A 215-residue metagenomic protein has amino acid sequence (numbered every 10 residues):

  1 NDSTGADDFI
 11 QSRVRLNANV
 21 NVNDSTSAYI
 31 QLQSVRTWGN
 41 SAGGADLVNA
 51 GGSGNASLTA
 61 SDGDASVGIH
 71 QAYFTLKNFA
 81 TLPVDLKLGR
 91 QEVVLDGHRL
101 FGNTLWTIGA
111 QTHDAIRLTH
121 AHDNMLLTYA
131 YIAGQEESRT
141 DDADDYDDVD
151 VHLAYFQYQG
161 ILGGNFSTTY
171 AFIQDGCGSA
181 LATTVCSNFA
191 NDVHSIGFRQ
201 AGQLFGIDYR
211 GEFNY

Functional and structural regions predicted by a protein language model:
N1, R36-A42, V94-R99, Q135-R139 (+1 more regions): Gram-negative outer-membrane beta-barrel proteins
N1-V93, G102, D114-H122, L126-L127 (+1 more regions): Beta-barrel outer-membrane channel/assembly domains of diderm bacteria
L82-L86, T104-Y215: Signature for the C-terminal beta-barrel architecture of outer-membrane proteins
